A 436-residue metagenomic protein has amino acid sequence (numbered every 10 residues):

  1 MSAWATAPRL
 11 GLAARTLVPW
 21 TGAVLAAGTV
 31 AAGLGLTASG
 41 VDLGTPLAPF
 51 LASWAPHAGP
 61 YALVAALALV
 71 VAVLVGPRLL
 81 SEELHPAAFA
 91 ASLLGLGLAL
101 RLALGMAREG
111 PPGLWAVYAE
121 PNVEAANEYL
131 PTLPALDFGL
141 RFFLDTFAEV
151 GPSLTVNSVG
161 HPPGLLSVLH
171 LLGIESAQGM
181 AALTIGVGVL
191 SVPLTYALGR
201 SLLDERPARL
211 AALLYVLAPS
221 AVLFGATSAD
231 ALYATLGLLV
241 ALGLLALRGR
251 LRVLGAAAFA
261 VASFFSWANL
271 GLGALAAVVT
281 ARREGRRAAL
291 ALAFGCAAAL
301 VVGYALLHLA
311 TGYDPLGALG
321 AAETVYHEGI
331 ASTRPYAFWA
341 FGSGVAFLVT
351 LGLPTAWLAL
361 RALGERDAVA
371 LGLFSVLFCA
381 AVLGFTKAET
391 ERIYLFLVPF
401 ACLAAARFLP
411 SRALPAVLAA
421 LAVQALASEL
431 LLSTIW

Functional and structural regions predicted by a protein language model:
M1-G28, D42, P46-N122, L414: Start-transfer (signal-anchor) and selected internal transmembrane alpha helices of multi-pass inner/ER membrane
A27-L43, V278-R361: Membrane-lumen/periplasm interface segments of specific transmembrane helices in polyprenyl phosphate-linked
V30-A58, L316-V345, V376-W436: Transmembrane helical bundles and short interhelical boundary loops of multi-pass, membrane-embedded
V71-G76, A346-A370, F374-A381, L403-A404: Hydrophobic, aromatic-rich transmembrane alpha-helices and their immediate juxtamembrane boundary segments
V71-G76, Q178-L202: Transmembrane-helix motifs of polytopic, lipid-linked glycan transferases
L194, Y233-L251, F400-A404: Specific aromatic-rich, kink-prone transmembrane helix
S220, G225-Y233: Short acidic/glycine- and proline-prone juxtamembrane loop motifs at membrane-interface regions of multi-pass membrane
L223, L238-L244, R252-A281, A297-L300: Membrane-interface alpha helices of multi-pass inner-membrane proteins
